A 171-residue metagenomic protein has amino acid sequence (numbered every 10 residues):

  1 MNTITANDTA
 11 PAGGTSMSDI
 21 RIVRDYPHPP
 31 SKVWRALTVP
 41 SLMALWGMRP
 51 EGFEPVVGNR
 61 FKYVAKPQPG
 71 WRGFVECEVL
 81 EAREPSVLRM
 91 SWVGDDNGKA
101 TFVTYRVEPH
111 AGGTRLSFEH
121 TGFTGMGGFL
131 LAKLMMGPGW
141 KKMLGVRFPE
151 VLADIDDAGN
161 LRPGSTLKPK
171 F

Functional and structural regions predicted by a protein language model:
M1-G52, F171: Hydrophobic ligand-binding cavity/cleft-lining segments
N2-T5, G122-F171: A conserved amphipathic terminal alpha-helix motif
R24, F118-H120: Short, hydrophobic/aromatic-enriched beta-strand segments in well-ordered soluble domains
S31, R35, E81, G112 (+1 more regions): Replace "anionic and nucleotidyl ligands
S31, S86, V146: Glycine-centered loop/turn positions within well-structured domains that cap or flank conserved ligand/cofactor-binding
A44, E51-G52, K62, P69-G113 (+1 more regions): Hydrophobic-ligand binding "helix-grip"
